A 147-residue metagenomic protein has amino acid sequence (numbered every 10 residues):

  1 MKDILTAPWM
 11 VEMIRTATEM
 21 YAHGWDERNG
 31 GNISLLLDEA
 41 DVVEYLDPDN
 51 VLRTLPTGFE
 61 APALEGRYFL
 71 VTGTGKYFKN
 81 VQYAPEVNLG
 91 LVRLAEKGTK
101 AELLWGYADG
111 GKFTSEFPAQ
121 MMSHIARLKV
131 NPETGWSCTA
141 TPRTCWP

Functional and structural regions predicted by a protein language model:
M1-T6: A conserved C-terminal secondary-structure "cap"
A7-V130: An anion-binding catalytic pocket shared by soluble metabolic enzymes
L35, M122-S123, T134-P147: Histidine-centered catalytic micro-motifs
